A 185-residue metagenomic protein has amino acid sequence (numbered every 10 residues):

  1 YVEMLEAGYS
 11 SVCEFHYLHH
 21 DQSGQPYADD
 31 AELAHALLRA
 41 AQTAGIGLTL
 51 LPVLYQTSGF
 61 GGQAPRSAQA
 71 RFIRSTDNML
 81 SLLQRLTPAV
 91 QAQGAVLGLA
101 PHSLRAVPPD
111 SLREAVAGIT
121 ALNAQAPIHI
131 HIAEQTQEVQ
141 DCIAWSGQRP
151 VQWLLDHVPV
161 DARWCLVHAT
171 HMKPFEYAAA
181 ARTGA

Functional and structural regions predicted by a protein language model:
Y1-M4, A36, M79, F175: Short, acidic/polar
E3-A7, A89-A92: CE4/NodB-like, metal-dependent polysaccharide N-deacetylase domain that modifies extracellular/periplasmic N-acetylated
S10-S11, A126: Short acidic/polar active-site loop segments enriched in Thr and Asp
S11-H16, P26: A short, small-residue-rich loop immediately preceding and capping a beta-strand
H20-T170: Metal-coordinating catalytic core of metallo-dependent amide/deamination hydrolases
K173-F175, A179-A185: A conserved active-site cap/scaffold subdomain adjacent to cofactor or substrate pockets
